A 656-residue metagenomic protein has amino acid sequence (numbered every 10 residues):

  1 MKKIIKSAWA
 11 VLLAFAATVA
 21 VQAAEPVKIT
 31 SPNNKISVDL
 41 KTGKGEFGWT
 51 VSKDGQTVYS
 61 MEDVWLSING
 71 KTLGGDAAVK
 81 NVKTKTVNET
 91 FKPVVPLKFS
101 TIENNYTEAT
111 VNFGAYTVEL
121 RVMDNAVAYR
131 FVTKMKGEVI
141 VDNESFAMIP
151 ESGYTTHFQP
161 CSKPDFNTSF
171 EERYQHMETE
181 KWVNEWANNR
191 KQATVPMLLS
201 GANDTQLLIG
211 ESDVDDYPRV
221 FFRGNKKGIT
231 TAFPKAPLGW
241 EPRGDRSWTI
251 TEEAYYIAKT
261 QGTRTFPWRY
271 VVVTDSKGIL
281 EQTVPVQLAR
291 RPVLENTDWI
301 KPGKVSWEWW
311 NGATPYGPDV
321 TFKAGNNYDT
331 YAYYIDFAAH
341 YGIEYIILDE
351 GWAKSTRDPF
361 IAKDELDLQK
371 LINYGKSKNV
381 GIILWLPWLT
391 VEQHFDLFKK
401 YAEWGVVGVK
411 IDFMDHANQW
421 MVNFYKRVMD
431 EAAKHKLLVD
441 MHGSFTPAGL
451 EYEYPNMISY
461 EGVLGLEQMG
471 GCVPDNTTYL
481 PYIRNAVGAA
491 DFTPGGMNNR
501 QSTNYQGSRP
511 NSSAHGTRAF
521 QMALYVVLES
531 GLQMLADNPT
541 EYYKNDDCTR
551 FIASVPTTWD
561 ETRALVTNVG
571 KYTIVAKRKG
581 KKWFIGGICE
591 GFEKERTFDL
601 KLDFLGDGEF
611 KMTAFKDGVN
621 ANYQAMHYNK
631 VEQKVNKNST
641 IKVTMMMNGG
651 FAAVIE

Functional and structural regions predicted by a protein language model:
M1-P26: Bacterial Sec-dependent N-terminal signal peptides
E25-L288: N-terminal accessory beta-strand-rich subdomains and adjacent acidic, glycine-rich linkers that precede catalytic cores
I257, Q261-F337, Y341: An acidic-aromatic substrate-binding cleft motif
A338, V439, V527, I585: Conserved, mostly hydrophobic/aromatic
L348-T517: Aromatic- and carboxylate-enriched substrate-binding clefts and catalytic-loop regions of carbohydrate-active enzymes
D537-F584, I588, N622-M626: Glycan-recognition and catalytic regions of carbohydrate-active enzymes
N568-K611, F651-A652: Carbohydrate-binding surface patches
E632-E656: C-terminal beta-strand-rich structural cap/linker in extracellular carbohydrate-active enzymes
